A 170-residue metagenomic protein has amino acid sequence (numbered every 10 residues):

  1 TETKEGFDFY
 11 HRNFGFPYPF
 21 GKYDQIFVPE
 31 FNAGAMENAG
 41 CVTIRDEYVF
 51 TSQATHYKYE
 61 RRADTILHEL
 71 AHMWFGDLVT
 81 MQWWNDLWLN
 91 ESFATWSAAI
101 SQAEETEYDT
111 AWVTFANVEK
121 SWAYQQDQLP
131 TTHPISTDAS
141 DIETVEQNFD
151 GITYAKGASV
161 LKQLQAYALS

Functional and structural regions predicted by a protein language model:
T1-S170: Hydrophobic alpha-helical and helix-loop surface patches within well-folded domains that function as non-catalytic
